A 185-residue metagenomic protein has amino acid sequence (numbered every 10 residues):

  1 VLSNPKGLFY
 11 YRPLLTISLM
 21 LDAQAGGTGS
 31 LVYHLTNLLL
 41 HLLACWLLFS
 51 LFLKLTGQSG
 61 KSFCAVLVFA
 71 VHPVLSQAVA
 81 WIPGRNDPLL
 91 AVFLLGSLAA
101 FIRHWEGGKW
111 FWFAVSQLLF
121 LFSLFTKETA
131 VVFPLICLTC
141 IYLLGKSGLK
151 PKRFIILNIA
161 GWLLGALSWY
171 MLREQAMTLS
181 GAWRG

Functional and structural regions predicted by a protein language model:
V1-G185: Polytopic membrane enzymes that build or remodel cell-surface glycoconjugates and lipids
